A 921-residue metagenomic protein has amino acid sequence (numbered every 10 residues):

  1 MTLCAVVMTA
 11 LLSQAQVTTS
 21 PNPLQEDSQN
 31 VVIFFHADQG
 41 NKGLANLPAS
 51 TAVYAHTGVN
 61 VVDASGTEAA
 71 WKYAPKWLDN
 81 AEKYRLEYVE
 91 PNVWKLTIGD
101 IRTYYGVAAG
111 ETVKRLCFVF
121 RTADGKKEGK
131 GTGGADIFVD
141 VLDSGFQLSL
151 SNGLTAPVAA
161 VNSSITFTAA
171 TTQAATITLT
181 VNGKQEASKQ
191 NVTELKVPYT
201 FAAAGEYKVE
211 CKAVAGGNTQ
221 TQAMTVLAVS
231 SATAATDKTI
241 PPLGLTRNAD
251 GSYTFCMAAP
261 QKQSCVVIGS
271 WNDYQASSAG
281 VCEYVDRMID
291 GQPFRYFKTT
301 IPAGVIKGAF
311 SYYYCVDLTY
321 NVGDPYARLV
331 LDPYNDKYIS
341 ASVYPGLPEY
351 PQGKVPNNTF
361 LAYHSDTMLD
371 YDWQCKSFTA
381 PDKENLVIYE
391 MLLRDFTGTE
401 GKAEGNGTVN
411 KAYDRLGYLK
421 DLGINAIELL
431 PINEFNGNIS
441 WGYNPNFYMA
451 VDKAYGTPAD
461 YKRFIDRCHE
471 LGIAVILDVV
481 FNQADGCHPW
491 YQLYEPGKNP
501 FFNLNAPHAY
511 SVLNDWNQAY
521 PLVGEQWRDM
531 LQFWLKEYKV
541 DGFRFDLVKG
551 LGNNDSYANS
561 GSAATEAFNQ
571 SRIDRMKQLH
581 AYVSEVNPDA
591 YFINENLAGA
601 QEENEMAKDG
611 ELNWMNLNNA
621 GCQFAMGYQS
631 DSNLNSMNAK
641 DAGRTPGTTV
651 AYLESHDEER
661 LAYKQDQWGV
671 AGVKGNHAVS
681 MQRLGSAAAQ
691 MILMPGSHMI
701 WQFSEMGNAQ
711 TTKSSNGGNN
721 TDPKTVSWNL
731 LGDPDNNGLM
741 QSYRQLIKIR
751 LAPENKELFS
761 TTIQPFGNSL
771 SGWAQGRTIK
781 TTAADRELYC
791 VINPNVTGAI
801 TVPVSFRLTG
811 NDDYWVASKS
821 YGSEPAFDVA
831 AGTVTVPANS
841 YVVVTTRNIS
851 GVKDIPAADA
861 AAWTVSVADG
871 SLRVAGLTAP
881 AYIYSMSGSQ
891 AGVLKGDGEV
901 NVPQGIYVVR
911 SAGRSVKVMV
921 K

Functional and structural regions predicted by a protein language model:
L11, K853-K921: C-terminal outer-membrane/trafficking sorting elements
A15, Y334-N335, D370, Q374-L386 (+3 more regions): Substrate-binding/active-site clefts of carbohydrate-active enzymes
L47, T51-G110, A123-G133, L245-A249 (+2 more regions): Aromatic-rich carbohydrate-binding modules that target alpha-glucans
N191-E206, E899-P903: Solvent-exposed segments in extracellular or luminal domains encompassing
L227-V266, G323-N385: Basic K/R-rich, polyanion-interacting modules in nucleoproteins and related proteins
K539, S562, E566, I573-K713 (+2 more regions): Conserved alpha/beta catalytic core and glycan-binding cleft of carbohydrate-active enzymes
A830-S850, Y907-A912: C-terminal beta-strand-rich structural cap/linker in extracellular carbohydrate-active enzymes
